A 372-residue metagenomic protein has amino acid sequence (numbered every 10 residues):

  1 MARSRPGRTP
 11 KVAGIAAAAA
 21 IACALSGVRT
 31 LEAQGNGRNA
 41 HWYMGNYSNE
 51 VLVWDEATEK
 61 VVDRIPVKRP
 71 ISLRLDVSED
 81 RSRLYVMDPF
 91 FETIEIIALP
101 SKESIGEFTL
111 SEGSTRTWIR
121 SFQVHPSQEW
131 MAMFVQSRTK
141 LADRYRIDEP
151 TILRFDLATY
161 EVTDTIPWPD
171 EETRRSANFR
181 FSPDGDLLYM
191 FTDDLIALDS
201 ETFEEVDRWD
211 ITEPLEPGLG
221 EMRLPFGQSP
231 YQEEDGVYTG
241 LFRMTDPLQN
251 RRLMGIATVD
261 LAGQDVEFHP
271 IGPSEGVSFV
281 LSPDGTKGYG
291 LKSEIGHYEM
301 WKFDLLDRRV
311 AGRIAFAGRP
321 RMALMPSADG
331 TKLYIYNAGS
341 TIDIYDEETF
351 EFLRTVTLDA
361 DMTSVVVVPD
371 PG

Functional and structural regions predicted by a protein language model:
Q34-D63: An edge-strand/N-cap motif at the start of beta-rich repeat modules
N39-A40, D80-S82, S127-E129, D184-D186 (+3 more regions): Short coil/turn segments that connect the beta-strands within blades of beta-propeller domains
K60-P66, E103-E112, E161-P169, E204-W209 (+4 more regions): A short beta-strand motif characteristic of beta-propeller blades
I65-E95, L99-Q123: Blade-loop segments of beta-propeller domains
P70-V77, T115-V124, T173-R180, L215-Q232 (+3 more regions): Repeated scaffold domains used in trafficking and secretory/extracellular systems, primarily beta-propellers
F91-T93, S137-A142, L195-I196, M244-Q249 (+2 more regions): Short glycine/acidic-enriched loop and turn motifs that connect beta-strands
M133-E149, G236-R251: Short, conserved, GDST-rich strand-edge loop motifs in beta-rich repeat architectures
A338-G372: Blade-level signature of beta-propeller repeat domains, shared across WD40, Kelch, NHL, RCC1 and BNR/Asp-box propellers
